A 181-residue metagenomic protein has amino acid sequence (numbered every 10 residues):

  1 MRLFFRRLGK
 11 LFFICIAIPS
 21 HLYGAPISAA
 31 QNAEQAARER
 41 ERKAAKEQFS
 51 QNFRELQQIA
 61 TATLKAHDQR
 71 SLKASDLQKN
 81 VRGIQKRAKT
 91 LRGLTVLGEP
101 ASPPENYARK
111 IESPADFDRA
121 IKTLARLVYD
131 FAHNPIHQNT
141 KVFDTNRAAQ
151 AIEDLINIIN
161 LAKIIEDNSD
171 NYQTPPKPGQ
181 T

Functional and structural regions predicted by a protein language model:
M1-C15: Bacterial N-terminal signal peptides that target proteins for export
A17-G24: C-terminal segment of classical bacterial N-terminal signal peptides
P26-T181: Mature extracytoplasmic or organellar-lumen-exposed domains after removal of signal/transit peptides
